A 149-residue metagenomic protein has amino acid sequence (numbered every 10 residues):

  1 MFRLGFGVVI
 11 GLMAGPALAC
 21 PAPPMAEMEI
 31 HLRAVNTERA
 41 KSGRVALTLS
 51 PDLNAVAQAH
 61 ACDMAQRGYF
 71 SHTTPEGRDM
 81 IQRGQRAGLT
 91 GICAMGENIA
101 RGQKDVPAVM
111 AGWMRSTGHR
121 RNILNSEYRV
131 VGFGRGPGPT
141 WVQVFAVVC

Functional and structural regions predicted by a protein language model:
M1-V8: Bacterial N-terminal signal peptides that target proteins for export
I10-L12: Intrinsically disordered, low-complexity segments enriched in serine/threonine/proline/glycine and often basic
A14-P16: N-terminal signal peptide c-region/cleavage motif recognized by signal peptidases
A19-P21, I92-A94, V148: Sequence contexts marking disulfide-bonded cysteines in secreted/extracellular proteins
C20-Q66: A short alpha-helix/helix-coil micro-patch that ends at or immediately precedes a cysteine
P51-K104, I123: Short, surface-exposed glycine/acidic/tryptophan-bearing loops
G96, A100-C149: Disulfide-stabilized extracellular recognition modules
